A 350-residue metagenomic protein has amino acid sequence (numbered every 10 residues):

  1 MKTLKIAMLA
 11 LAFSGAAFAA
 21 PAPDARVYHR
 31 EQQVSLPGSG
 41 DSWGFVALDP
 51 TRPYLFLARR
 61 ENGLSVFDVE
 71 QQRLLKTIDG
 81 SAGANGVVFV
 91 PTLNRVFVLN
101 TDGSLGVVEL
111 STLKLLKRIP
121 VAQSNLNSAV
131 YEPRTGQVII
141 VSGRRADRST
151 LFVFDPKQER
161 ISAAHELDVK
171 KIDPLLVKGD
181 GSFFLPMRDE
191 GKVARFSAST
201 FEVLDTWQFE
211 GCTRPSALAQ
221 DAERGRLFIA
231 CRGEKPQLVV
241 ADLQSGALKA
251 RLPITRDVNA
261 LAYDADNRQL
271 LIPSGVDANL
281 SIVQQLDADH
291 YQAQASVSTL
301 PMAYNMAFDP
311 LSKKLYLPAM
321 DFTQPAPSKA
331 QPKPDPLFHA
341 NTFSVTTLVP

Functional and structural regions predicted by a protein language model:
M1-I6: Positively charged n-region of N-terminal signal peptides that target proteins for export
A7-A16: Bacterial N-terminal signal peptides
A16-P350: Predominantly soluble domains enriched in secretory-pathway, periplasmic, or organellar proteins
